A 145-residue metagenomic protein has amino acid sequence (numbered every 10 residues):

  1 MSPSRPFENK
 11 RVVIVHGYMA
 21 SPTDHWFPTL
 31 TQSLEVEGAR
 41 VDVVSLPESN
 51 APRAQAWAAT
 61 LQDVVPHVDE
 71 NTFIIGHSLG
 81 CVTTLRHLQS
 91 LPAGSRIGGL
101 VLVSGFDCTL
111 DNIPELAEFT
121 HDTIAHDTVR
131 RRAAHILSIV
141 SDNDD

Functional and structural regions predicted by a protein language model:
P6, H121-H135: Conserved serine/cysteine hydrolase catalytic core
E8-E70: Active-site catalytic motif of lipid deacylating hydrolases and related acyltransferases
V13-G17, H77, V140: The conserved beta1-alpha1 loop
S21, F106-I113: A short beta-to-alpha transition loop/helix N-cap that caps and shapes the active-site region
I74-I75, L100: Conserved alpha/beta-hydrolase fold motif
I75-L85: Gly/Ala-rich beta-loop-alpha elbow adjacent to hydrolase catalytic centers
G94-C108: A conserved short beta-strand
R132-A133, L137-D144: Short beta-strand/loop motif that positions the catalytic acidic residue of the alpha/beta-hydrolase fold
